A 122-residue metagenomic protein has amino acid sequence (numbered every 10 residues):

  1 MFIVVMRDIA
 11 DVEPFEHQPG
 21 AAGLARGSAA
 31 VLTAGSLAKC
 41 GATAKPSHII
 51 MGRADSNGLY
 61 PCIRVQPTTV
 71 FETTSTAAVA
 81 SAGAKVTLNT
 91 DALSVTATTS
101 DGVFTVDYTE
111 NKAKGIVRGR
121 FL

Functional and structural regions predicted by a protein language model:
M1-L122: Surface-exposed, low-hydrophobicity beta-strand/loop segments enriched in small/polar/acidic residues
